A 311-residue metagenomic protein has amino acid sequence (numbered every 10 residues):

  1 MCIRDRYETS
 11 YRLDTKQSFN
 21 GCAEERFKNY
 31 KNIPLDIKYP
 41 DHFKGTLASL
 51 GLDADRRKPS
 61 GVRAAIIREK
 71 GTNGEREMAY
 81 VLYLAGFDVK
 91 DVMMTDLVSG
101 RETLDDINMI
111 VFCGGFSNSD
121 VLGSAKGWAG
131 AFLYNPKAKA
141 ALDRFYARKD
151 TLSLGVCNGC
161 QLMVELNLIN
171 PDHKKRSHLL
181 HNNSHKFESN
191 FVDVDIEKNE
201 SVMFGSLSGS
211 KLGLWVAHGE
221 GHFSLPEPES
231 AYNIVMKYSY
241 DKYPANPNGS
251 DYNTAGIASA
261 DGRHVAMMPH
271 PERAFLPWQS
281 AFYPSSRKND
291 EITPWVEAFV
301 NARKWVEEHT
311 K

Functional and structural regions predicted by a protein language model:
R4-R63, G71: Intein/HINT protein-splicing elements and their conserved insertion hotspots or analogous self-processing inserts
I67-E69, V92, F112-C113, V156 (+1 more regions): Generic beta-strand/beta-sheet core signal
R76-D91: Short helix-loop-beta junction
V89-K90, S153, H264: Hydrophobic anchor at the start of a short beta-strand that flanks the dinucleotide cofactor-binding loop
V92-G100: Short acidic loop-to-helix transition motifs that present clustered carboxylates
G100-E102, D143-R144, R176-K311: Amide-donor transfer/coupling interface in amidating biosynthetic enzymes
T103-V111: Short acidic/histidine-rich motifs immediately flanking catalytic phosphotransfer sites in two-component signaling
F116-S201: Cysteine-nucleophile active-site neighborhood
